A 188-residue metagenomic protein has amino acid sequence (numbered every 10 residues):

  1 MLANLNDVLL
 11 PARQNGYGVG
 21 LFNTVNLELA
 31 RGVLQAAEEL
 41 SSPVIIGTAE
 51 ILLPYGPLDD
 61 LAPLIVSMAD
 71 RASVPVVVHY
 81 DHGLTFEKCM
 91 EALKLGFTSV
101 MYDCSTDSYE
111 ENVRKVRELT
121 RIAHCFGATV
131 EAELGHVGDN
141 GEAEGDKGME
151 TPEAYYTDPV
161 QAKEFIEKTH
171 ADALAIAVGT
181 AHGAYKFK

Functional and structural regions predicted by a protein language model:
A3-P11, V25-L52, L58-P75, G83-K188: Alpha/beta enzyme core
Q14: Active-site core of bacterial EAL-family cyclic-dinucleotide phosphodiesterase domains
